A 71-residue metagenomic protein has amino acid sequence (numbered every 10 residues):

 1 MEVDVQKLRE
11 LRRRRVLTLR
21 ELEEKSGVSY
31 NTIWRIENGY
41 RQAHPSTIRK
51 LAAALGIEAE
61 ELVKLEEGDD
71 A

Functional and structural regions predicted by a protein language model:
M1-R14: A short, Lys/Arg-rich alpha-helix, primarily the initiator
Q6, V16-L17, A43-S46: Residue-level signal for the short linker/turn that defines the boundary of a DNA-recognition helix
R9, R20, R49: Residues within the helices of the helix-turn-helix
R12, E23, A52: The alpha-helix within a helix-turn-helix
V16-R35: Short alpha-helical DNA-recognition segment
Y40-A53, D69: Short, basic-rich loop-to-helix N-cap that marks the start of a DNA-contacting helix
G56-A71: Short C-terminal boundary/hinge segments that cap the last helix of small helical domains
